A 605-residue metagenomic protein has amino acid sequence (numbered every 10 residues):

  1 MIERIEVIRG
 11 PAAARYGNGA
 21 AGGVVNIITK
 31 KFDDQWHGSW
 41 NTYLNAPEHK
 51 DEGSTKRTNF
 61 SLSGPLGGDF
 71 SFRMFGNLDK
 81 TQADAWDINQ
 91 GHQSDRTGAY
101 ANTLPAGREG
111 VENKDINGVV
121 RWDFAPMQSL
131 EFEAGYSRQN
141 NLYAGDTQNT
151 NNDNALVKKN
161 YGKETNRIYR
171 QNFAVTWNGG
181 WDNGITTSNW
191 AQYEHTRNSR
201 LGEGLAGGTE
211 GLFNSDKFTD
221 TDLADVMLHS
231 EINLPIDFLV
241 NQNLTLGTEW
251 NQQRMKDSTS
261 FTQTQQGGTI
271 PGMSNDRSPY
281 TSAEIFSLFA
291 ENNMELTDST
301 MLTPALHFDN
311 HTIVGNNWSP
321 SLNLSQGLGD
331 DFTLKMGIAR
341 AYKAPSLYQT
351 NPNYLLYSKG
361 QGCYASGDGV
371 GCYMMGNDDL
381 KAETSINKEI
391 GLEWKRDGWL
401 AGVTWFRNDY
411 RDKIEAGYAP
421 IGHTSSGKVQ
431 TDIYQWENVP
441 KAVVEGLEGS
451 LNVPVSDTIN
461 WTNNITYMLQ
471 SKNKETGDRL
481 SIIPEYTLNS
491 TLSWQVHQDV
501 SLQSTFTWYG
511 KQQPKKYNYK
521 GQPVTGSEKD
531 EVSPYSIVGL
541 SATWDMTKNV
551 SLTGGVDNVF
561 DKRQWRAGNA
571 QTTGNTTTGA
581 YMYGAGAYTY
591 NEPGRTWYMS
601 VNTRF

Functional and structural regions predicted by a protein language model:
M1-I2, V7, G19-L44, K56-F60: N-terminal periplasmic accessory domains that precede and gate Gram-negative outer-membrane beta-barrel machines
W40-L44, M74-K80, F132-R138, N189-H195 (+8 more regions): Transmembrane beta-barrel strands of outer-membrane/channel proteins
N41, E295-S299, W405-Y410, S426-Y519 (+1 more regions): Gram-negative outer-membrane beta-barrel transporters
D51-N141, Y169-Q171, F238: Transmembrane beta-barrel wall of Gram-negative outer-membrane proteins
R121-Q139, G162-G315, S325-G329, G402 (+2 more regions): Face-selective signature of the C-terminal outer-membrane beta-barrel domain
N140, T312-V314, D330-K388, W405-D432 (+2 more regions): Surface-exposed extracellular loop regions of Gram-negative outer-membrane beta-barrel proteins, predominantly
D225-L234, R277-T281, S287, N377-K381 (+6 more regions): Outer membrane beta-barrel strand-and-loop segments of large Gram-negative receptors, especially TonB-dependent
R411, W508-K520, T543-F605: C-terminal beta-signal and adjacent terminal beta-strands/loops of Gram-negative outer-membrane beta-barrel proteins
